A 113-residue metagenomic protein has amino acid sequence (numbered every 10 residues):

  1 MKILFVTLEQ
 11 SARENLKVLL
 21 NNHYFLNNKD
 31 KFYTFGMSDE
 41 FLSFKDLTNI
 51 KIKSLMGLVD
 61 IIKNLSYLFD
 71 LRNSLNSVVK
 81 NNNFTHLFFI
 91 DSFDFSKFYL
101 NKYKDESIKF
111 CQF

Functional and structural regions predicted by a protein language model:
L4-F113: Active-site and donor-binding regions of nucleotide-sugar-utilizing enzymes
